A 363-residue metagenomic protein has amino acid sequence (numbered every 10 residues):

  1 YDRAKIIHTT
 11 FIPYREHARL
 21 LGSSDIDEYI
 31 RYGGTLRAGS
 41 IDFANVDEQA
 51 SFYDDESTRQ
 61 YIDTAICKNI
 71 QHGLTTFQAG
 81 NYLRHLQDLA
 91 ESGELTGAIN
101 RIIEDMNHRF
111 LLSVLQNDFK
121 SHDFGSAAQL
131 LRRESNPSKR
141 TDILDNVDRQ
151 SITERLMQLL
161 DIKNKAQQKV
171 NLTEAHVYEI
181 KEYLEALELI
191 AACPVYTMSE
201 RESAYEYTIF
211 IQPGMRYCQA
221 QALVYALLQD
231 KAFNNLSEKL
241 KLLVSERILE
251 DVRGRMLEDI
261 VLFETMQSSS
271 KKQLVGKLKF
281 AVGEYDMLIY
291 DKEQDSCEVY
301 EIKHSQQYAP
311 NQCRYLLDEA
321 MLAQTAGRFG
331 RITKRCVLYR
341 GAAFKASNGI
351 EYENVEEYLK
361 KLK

Functional and structural regions predicted by a protein language model:
Y1-T141: Interdomain motor-coupling "hinge/lid" segment immediately C-terminal to the ATP-binding subdomain of NTP-driven enzymes
K5, K165-L172, L249, R253: Conserved aromatic-histidine-acidic binding/catalytic patches
H8, I190-C193: A structural signal for short, well-ordered beta-strand segments and their strand-loop junctions that often border
T10, E174-V177, G254, E258: A structural signal for well-ordered alpha-helical scaffolds and beta->alpha junctions
G125-L172: Short acidic, hydrophobic short linear motifs in intrinsically disordered regions
V170-L187, A191: Short amphipathic alpha-helical interaction segments
E185, C193-Y196, E200-K363: A cross-kingdom feature that marks ATP-driven nucleic-acid transaction machinery
